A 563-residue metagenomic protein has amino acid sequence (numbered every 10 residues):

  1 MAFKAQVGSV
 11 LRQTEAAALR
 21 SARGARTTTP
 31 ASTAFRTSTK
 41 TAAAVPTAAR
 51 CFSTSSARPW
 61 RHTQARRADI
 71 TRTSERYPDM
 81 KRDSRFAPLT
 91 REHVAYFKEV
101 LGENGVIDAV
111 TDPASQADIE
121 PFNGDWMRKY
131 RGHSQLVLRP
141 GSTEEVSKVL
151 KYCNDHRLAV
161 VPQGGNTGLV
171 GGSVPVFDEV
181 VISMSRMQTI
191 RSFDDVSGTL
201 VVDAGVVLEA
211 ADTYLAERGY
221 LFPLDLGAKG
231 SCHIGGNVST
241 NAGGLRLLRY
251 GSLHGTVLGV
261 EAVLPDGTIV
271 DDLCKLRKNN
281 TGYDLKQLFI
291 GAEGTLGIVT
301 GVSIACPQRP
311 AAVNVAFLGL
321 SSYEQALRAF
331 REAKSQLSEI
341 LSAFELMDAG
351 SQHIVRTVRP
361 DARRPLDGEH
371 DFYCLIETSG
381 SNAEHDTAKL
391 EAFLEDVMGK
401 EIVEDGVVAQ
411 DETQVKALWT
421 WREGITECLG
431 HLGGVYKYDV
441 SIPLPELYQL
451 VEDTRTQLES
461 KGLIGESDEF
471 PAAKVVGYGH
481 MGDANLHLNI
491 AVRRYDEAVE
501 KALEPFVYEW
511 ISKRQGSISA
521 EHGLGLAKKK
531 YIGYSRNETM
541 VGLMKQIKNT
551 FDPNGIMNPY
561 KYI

Functional and structural regions predicted by a protein language model:
A2-I563: Noncatalytic alpha-helical scaffold of FAD-dependent oxidoreductases
